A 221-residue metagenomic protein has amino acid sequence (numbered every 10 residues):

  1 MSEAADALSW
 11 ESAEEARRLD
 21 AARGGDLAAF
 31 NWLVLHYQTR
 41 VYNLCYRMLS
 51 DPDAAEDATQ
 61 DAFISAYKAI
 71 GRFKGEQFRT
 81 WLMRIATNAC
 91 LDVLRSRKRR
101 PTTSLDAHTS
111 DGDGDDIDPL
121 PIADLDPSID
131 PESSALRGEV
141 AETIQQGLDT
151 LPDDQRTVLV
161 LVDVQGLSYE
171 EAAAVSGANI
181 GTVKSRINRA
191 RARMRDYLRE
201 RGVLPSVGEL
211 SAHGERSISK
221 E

Functional and structural regions predicted by a protein language model:
S2-E11, T102-T103, Q146, T150 (+3 more regions): C-terminal edge and immediately downstream basic/flexible tail or linker adjoining helix-turn-helix-like DNA-binding
E3-S9, A13, G112-D149, R216-S219: Acidic, proline/glycine-rich intrinsically disordered inter-domain spacer in sigma factors
L19-Y42: A short, charge-rich alpha-helical start-of-domain segment used by transcription regulators
R23-G24, S50, D61-Q77, S96-K98: Sigma70-family region 2
V34-P52, A69, L148, D154 (+1 more regions): Amphipathic, Lys/Arg- and hydrophobic-enriched alpha-helical face
N43, D57-I64, K68, E76-N88: Structural recognition of an alpha-helix C-terminal capping motif at a helix-to-coil junction
T87-D106, D111, R137, E200: Arg/Lys-rich amphipathic alpha helix in sigma70-family domain 2
Q145-T182: Helix-turn-helix DNA-binding module
